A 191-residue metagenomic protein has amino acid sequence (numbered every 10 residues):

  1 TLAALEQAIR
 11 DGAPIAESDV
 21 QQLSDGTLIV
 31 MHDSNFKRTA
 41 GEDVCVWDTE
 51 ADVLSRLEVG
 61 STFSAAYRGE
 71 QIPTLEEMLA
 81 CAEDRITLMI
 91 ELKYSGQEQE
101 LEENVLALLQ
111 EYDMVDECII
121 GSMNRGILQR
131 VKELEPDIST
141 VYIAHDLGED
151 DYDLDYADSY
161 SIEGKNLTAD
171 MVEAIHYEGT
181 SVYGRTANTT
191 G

Functional and structural regions predicted by a protein language model:
T1-G191: Phosphate-group recognition and catalysis centered on beta-loop-alpha active-site segments
